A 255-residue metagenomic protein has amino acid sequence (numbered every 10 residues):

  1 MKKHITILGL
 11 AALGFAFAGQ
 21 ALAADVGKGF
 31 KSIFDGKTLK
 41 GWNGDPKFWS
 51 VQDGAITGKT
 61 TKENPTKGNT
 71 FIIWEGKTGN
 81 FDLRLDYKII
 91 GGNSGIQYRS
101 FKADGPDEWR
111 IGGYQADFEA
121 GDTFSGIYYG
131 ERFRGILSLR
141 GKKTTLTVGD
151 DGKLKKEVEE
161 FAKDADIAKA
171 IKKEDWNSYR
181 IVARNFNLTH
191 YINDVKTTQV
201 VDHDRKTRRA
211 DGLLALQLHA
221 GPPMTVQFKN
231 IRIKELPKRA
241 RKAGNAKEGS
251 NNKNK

Functional and structural regions predicted by a protein language model:
M1-G9: Bacterial N-terminal signal peptides that target proteins for export
L8-A16: Bacterial N-terminal signal peptides
A21-K255: Carbohydrate-interacting regions of secretory-pathway proteins
